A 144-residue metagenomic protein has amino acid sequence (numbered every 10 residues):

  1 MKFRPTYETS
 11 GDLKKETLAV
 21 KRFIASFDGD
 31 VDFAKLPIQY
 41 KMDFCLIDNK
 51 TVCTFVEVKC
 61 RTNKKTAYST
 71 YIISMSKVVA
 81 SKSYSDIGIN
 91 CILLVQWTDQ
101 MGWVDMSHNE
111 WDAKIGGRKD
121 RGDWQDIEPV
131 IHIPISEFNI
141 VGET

Functional and structural regions predicted by a protein language model:
M1-L36: Acidic-basic catalytic patches of nuclease active cores, encompassing PD-(D/E)XK and other metal-cofactor nuclease
S26, I47-N49, Y84-I87: Alpha-helix C-cap/termination motif
A34-K35, F55-E57, I92-Q96: A structural signal for short, well-ordered beta-strand segments and their strand-loop junctions that often border
Y40: Beta-rich catalytic cores
F44-K64: Conserved catalytic cores of phosphodiester-cleaving nucleases, focusing on short active-site segments
R61-Y84: Mg2+/Mn2+-dependent nuclease catalytic core
K82-E110: Nucleic-acid nuclease catalytic cores
G102-T144: Intrinsically disordered, low-complexity terminal regions enriched in charged/polar residues
